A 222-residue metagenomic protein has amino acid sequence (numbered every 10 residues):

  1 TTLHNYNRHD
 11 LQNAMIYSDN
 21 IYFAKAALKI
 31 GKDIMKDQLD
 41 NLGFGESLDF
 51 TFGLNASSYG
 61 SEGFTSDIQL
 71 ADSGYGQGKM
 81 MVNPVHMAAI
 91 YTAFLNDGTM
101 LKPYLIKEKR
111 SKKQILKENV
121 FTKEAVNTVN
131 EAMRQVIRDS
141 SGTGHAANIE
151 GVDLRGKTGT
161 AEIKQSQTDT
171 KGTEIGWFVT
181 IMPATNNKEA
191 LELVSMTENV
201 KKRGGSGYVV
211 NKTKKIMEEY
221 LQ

Functional and structural regions predicted by a protein language model:
T1-S195, G205: Beta-lactam-recognizing serine transpeptidase/beta-lactamase-like catalytic domain environment
K113-K117, V210-Q222: Short, gly/Ser/Thr-rich active-site loops of penicillin-recognizing serine hydrolases
T197-N211: A short acidic/glycine-rich loop-to-helix N-cap element
